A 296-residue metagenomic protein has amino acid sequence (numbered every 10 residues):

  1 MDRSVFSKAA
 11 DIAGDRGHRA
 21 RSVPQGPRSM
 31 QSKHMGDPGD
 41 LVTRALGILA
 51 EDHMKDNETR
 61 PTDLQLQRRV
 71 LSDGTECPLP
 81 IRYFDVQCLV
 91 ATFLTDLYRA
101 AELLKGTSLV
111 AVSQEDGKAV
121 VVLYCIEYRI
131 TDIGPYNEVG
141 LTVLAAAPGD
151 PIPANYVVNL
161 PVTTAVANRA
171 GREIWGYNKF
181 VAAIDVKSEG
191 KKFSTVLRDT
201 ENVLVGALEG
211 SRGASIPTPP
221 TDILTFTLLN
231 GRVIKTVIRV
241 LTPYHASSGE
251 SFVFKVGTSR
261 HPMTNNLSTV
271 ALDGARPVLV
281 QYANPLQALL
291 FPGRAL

Functional and structural regions predicted by a protein language model:
D2, D11, D15-H18, H34-D37: Intrinsic-disorder-associated, low-complexity terminal segments enriched in Asp/Asn/His/Tyr and depleted of Lys/Arg
A9, H34-L49, H53-G74, R169-L296: Interaction-surface and assembly-scaffold signal
D11, S113-G117, D222: A generic structural motif
H18, L109-V110, I152: Secondary-structure boundary/capping residues
R19-S22, G26-S29: Periodic, rod-like helical contexts
G74-V121: N-terminal ordered "arm"
Y124-V205: Aromatic- and glycine-enriched beta-alpha-beta binding-site module
